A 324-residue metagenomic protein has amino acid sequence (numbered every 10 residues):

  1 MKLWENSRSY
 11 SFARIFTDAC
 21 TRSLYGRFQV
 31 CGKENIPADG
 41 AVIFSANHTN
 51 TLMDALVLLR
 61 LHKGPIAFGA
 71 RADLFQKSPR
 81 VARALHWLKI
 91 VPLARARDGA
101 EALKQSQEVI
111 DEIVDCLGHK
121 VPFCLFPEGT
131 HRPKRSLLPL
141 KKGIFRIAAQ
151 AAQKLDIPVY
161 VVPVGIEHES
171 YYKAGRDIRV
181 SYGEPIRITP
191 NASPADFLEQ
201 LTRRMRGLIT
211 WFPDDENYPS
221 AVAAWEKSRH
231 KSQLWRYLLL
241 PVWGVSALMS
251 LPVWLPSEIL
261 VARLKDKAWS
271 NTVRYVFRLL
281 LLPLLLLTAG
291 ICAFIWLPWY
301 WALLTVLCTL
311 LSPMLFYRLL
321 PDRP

Functional and structural regions predicted by a protein language model:
M1-R8, A72, D214-Y237: Compositionally biased, charge-rich terminal segments
W4-T17, T21-I186, A192, G244 (+1 more regions): Soluble catalytic domains of membrane acyltransferases
A102, T210, D214-N217, S232 (+1 more regions): General structural signal for secondary-structure boundaries
A192-S228: Long, charge-rich alpha-helical interaction segments
T210-D214, Y218, A247-W254, A289 (+1 more regions): Intrinsically disordered or highly flexible coil/loop and linker segments, enriched in small and charged/polar residues
K231-P252: Transmembrane alpha-helical segments and their cytosolic interface motifs in multi-pass membrane proteins
